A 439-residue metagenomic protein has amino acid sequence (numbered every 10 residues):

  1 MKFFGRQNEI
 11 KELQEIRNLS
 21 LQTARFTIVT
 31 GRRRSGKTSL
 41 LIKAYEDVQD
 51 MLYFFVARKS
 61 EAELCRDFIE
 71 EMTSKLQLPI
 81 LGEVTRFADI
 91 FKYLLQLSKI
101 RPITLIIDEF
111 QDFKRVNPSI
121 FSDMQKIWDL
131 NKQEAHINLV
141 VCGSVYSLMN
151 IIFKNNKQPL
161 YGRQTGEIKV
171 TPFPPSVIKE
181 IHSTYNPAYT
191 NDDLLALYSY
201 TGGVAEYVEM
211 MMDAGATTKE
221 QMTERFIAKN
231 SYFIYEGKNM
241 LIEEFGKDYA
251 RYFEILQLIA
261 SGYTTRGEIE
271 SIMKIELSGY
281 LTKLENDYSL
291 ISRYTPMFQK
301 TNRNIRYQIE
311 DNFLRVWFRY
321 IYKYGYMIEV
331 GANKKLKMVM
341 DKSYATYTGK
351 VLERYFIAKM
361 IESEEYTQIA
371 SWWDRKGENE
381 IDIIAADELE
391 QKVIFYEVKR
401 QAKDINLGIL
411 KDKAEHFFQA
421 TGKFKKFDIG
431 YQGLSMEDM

Functional and structural regions predicted by a protein language model:
M1-K334, M338: Phosphate-binding site recognition
M297, R303-M439: A cross-kingdom feature that marks ATP-driven nucleic-acid transaction machinery
